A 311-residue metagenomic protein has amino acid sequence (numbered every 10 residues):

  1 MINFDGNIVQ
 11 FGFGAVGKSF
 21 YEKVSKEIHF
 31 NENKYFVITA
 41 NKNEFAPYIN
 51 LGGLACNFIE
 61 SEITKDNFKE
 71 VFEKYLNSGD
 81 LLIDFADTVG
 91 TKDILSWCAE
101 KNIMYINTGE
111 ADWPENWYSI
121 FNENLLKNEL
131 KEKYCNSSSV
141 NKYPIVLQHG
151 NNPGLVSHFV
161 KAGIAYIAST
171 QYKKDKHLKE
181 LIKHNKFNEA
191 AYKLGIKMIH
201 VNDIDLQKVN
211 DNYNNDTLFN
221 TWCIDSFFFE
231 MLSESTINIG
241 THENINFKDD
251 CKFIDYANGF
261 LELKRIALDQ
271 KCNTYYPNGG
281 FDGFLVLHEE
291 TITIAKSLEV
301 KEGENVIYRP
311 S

Functional and structural regions predicted by a protein language model:
V16: Hydrophobic/small residue at the entry helix of a nucleotide-binding pocket
H29-I49: NAD(P)-binding Rossmann-fold cofactor-contacting core
G52-K65: Rossmann-fold cofactor-recognition segment
D66-N77: Short amphipathic alpha-helix with an adjacent loop that forms part of the alpha/beta core around
L81-T91, L95-W97: N-terminal glycine-rich "phosphate-gripper" loop used for MgATP/nucleotide binding and carboxylate activation
K92-E100, T108-Y143: Rossmann-fold NAD(P)-binding glycine/threonine-rich loop
L126-L194: Adenosine-phosphate binding glycine-rich loop
Y166-S311: C-terminal catalytic/substrate-binding lobe primarily of soluble NAD(P)-dependent oxidoreductases
